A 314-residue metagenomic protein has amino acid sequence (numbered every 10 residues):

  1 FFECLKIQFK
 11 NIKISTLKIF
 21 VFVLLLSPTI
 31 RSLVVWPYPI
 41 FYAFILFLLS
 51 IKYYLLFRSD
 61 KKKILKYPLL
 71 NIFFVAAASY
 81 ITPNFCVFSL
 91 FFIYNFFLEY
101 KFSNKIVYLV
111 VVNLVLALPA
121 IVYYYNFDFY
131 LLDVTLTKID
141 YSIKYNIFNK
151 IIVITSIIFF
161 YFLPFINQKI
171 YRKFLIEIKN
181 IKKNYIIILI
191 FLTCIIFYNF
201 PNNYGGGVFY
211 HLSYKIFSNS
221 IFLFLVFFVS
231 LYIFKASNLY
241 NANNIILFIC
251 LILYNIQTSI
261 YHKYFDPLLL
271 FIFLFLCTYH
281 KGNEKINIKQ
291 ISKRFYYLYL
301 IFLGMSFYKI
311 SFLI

Functional and structural regions predicted by a protein language model:
F2-S27, F44-I45: Transmembrane-helix signature of polytopic, membrane-embedded enzymes that assemble or transfer cell-envelope glycans
K18, Y53-A77, N104-V111, A242-F248: Short hydrophobic alpha-helices at membrane interfaces in multi-pass membrane enzymes
S32-Y42, Y261-H262: Short acidic/glycine- and proline-prone juxtamembrane loop motifs at membrane-interface regions of multi-pass membrane
Y42-K61, Y67-F73, S89-L98, F271-F275: Specific aromatic-rich, kink-prone transmembrane helix
A43, V153-I158, V208-Y232, I260-H280: Hydrophobic/aromatic-rich transmembrane helices and adjacent perimembrane loops
L65-P83, S89-F92, V112-L118, I249-N255: Membrane-interface alpha helices of multi-pass inner-membrane proteins
F91, N104-V208, G304-L313: Membrane-lumen/periplasm interface segments of specific transmembrane helices in polyprenyl phosphate-linked
N180-F191, N241-L251, N283-F307: Signature aromatic-anchored transmembrane alpha helix within multi-pass, membrane-resident enzymes that catalyze glycan
